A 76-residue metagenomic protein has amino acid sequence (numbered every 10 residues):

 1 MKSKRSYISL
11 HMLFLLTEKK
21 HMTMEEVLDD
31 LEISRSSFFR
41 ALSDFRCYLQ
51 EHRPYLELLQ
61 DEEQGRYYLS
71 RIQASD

Functional and structural regions predicted by a protein language model:
M1-D76: Short, basic/aromatic recognition patches that contact phosphate-bearing ligands
